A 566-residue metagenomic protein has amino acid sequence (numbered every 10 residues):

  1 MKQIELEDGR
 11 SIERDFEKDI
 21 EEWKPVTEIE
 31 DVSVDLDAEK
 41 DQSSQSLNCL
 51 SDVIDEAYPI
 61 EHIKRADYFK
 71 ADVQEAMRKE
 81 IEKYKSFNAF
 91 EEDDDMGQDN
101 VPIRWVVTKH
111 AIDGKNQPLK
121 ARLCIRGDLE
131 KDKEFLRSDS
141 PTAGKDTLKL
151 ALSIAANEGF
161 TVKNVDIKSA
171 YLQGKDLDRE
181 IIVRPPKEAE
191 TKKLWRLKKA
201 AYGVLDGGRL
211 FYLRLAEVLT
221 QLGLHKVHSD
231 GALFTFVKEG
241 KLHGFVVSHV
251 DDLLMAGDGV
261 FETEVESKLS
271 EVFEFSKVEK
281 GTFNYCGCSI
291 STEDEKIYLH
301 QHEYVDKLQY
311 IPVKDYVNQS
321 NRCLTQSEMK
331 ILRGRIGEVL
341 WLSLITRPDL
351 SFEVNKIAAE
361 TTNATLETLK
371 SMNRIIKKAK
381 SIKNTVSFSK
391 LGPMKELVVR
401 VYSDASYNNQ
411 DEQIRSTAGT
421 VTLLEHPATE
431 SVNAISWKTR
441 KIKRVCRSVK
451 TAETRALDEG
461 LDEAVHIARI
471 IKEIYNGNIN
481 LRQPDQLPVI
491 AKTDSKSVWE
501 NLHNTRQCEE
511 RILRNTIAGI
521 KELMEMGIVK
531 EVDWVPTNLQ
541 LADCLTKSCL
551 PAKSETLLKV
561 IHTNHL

Functional and structural regions predicted by a protein language model:
M1-A38, P488-K496: Retroviral integrase
E30-L566: Long, low-complexity, charge-biased intrinsically disordered regions
